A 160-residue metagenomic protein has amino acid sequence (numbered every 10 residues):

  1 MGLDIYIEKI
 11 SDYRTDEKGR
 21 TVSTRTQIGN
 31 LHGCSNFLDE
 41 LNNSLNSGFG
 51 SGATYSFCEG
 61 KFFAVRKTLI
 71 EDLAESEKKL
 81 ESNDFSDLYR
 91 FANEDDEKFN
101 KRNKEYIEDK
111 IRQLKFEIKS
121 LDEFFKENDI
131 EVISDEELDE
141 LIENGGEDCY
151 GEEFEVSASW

Functional and structural regions predicted by a protein language model:
M1-W160: Acidic (Asp/Glu-rich) sequence patches and key acidic residues that form negatively charged surfaces used
